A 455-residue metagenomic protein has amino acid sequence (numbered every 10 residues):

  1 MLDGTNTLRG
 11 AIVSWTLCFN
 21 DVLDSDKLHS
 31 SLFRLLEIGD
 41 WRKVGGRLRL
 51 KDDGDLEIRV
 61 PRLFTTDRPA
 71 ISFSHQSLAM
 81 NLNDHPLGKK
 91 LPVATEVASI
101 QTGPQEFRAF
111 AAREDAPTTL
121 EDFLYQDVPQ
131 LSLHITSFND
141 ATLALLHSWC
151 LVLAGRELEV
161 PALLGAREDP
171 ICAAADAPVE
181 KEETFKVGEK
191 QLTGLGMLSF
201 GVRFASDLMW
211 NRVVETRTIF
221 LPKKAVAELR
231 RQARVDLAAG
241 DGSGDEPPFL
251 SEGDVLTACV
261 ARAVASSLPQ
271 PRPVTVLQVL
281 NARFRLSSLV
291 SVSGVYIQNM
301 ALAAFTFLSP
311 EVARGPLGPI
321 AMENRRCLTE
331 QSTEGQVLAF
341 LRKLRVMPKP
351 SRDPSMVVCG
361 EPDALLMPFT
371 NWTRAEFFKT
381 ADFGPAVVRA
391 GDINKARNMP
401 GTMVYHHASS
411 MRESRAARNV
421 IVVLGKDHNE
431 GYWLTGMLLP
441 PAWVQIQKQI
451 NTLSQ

Functional and structural regions predicted by a protein language model:
M1-A177, L250-P273, P368-W372, F377-Q455: Non-catalytic N-terminal regions of enzymes
L8-L17, D55-G88, M209-R217, A282-R326 (+1 more regions): Acyl/amide activation-and-transfer machinery of modular secondary-metabolite enzymes
D24, L28, L145, P222-A225 (+3 more regions): Alpha-helical interaction elements in eukaryotic regulators
G46-T65, Q278-F284, R342-D363, M367-F369: Short, structured protein-protein interaction patches enriched in aromatics and acidic/basic residues, typified by
L48-Q76, A162-V235, S266-Q270, Q278-S288: Short amphipathic alpha-helices and their capping loops
D122-Y125, M209-W210, V357-C359: Short Gly/Pro-enriched turn/cap motifs at secondary-structure boundaries
E228, L237-A238, I297-A396: Helical lid/core segments from catalytic subdomains that handle acyl or acyl-like groups
G240-L308: Hydrophobic, mid-to-C-terminal alpha-helical segments
